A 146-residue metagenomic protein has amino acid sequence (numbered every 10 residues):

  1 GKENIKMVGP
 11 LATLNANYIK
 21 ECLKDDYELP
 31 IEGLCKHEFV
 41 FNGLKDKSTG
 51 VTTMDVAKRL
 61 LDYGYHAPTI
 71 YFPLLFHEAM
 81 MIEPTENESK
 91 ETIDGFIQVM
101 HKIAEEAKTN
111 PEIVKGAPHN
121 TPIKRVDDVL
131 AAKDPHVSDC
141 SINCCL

Functional and structural regions predicted by a protein language model:
K2-L146: Non-catalytic terminal extensions of PLP-dependent enzymes
